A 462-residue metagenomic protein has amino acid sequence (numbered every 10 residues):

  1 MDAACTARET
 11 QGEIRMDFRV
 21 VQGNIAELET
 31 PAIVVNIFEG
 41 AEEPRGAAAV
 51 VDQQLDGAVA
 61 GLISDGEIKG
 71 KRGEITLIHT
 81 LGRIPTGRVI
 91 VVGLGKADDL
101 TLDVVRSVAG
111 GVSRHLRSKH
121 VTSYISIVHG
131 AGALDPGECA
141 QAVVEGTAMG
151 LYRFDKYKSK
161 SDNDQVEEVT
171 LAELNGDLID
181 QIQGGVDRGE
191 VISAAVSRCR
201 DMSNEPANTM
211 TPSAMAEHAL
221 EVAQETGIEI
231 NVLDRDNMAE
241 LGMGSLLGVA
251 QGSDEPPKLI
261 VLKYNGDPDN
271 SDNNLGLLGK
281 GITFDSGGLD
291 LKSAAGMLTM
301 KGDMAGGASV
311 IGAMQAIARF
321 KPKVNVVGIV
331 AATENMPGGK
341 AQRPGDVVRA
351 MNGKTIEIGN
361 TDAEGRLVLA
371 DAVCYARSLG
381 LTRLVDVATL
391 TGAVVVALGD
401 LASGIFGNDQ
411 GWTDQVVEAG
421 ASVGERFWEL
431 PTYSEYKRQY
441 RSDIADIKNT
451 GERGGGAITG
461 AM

Functional and structural regions predicted by a protein language model:
M1-R15: Short, Lys/Arg-enriched N-terminal segments with co-localized hydrophobic residues within the first ~10-30 amino acids
G12-G281: Short amphipathic alpha-helical segment within the helicase RecA-like ATPase core that mediates nucleic-acid
E67-I68, A216-M462: A generic structural signal for tightly packed, nonpolar segments enriched in small/aliphatic residues
